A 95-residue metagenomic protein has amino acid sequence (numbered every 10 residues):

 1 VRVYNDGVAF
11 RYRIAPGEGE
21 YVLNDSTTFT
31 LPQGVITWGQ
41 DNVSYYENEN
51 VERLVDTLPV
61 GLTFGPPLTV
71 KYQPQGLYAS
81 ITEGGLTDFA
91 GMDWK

Functional and structural regions predicted by a protein language model:
V1-K95: N-terminal accessory beta-strand-rich subdomains and adjacent acidic, glycine-rich linkers that precede catalytic cores
